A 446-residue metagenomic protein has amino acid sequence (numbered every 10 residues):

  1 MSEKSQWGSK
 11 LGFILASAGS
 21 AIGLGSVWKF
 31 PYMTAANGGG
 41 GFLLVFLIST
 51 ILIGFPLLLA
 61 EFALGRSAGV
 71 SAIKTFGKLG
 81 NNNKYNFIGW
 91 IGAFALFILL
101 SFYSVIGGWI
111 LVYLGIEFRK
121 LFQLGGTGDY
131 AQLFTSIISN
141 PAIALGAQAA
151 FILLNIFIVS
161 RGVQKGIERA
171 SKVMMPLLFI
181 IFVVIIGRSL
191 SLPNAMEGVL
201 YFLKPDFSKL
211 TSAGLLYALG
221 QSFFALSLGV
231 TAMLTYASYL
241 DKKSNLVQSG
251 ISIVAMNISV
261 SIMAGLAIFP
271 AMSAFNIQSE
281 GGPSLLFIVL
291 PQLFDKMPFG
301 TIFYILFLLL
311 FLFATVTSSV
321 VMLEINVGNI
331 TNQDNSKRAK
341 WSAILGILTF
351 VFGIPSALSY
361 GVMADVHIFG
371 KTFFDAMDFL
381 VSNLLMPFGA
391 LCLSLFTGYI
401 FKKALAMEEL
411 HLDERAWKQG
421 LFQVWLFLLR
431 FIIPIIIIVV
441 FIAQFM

Functional and structural regions predicted by a protein language model:
M1-W28, L57-F62, R66-L79, N83-W90 (+2 more regions): Membrane-interface "cap" regions at the ends of multi-pass membrane proteins
S2-E3, W7, E168, K172-V316 (+1 more regions): Membrane-embedded translocation segments of transport machinery
S2-K4, Y32-N37, V70-I91, S104-Q164 (+5 more regions): Inter-helical loop and helix-membrane interface segments of multi-pass membrane transporters/permeases
K4, K74, G107-I138, Y239-K243 (+6 more regions): Helix-loop-helix connectors at the membrane interface of multi-pass transporters/channels
Q6-S17, F42-V45, K84-F97, G146-A149 (+6 more regions): Select transmembrane alpha-helical segments in multipass membrane proteins
G12-I14, S20, L145-G146, M256-I262 (+4 more regions): Loop-to-transmembrane helix boundary motifs in multi-pass membrane proteins
G12-S49, T231-A237, V247-I251, A255-M256 (+1 more regions): Transmembrane helix-boundary motif of multi-pass solute transporters/channels
L145, T372-L395, K418-M446: A generic transmembrane alpha-helix motif of multi-pass inner-membrane proteins
